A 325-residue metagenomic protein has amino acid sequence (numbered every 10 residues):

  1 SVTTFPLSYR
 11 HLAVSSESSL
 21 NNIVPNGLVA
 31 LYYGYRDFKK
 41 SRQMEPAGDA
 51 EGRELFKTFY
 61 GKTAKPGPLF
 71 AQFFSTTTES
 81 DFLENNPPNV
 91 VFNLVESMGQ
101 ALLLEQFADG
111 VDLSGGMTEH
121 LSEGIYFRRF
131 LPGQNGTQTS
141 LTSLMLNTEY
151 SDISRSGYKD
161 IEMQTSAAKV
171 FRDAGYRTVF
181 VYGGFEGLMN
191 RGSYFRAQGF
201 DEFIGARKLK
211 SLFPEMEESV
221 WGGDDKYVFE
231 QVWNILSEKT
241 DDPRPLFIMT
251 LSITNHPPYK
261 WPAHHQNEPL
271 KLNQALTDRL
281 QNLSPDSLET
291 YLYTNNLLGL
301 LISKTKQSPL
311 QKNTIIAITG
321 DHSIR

Functional and structural regions predicted by a protein language model:
T3-R325: Soluble catalytic regions of membrane-associated enzymes that act on cell-envelope and secretory-pathway components
